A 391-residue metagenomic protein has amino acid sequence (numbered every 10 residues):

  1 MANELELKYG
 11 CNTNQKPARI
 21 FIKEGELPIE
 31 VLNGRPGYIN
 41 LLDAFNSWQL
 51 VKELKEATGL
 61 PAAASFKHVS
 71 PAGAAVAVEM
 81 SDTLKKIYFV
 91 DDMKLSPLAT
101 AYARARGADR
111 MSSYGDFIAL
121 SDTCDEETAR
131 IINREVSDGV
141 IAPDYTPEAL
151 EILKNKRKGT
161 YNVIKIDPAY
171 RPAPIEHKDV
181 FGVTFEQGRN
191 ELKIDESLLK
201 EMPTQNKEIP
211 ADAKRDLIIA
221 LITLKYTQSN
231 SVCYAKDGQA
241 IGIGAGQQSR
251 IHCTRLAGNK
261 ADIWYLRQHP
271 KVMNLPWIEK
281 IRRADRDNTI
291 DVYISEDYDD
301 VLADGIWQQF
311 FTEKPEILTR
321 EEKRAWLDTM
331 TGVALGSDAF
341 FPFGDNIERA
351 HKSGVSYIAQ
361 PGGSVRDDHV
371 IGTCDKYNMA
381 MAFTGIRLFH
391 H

Functional and structural regions predicted by a protein language model:
M1-L198, A213-S231: Active-site loops and adjacent core secondary-structure elements that bind or stabilize anionic groups
K23-R35, A108-Y114, G188-K207, A284-I306 (+2 more regions): Gly-rich Lys/Arg/Thr-decorated short loops/hinges at beta-loop-alpha junctions or inter-strand turns that position
E53, Y226, I263-R267, K352: Conserved helix-loop functional segments at active or binding sites
A57-S65, V163-I166, S229-K236, L266-W277 (+1 more regions): Flexible, glycine/charged-enriched surface loops at secondary-structure junctions
S70, C124, K236-Q239, F341 (+1 more regions): Active-site-proximal loop/turn and secondary-structure-junction residues that shape catalytic pockets, frequently
A72-R110, I241-F340: Glycine- and Gly-Pro-enriched alpha-helical subdomains that act as flexible, kink-prone "lid/hinge" or packing modules
D116, L120-S121, R134-I164, A169-R171 (+5 more regions): C-terminal binding/interaction regions
I219, T227, Y234-D237, G244 (+1 more regions): Nucleic-acid 5′ end/cap handling module spanning
